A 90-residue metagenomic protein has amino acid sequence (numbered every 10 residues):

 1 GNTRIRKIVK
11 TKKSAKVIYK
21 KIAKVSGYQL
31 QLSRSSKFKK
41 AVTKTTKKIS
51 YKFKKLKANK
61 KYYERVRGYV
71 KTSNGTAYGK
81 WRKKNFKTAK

Functional and structural regions predicted by a protein language model:
G1-K24, A58, G75-K90: Pro/Thr/Ser/Gly-rich low-complexity, intrinsically disordered linker/stalk tracts
K13, T46-I49: Exposed loop/turn and edge beta-strand positions of beta-sandwich/beta-sheet ligand-binding modules
Y19, Y28, F38, Y62-E64: Conserved hydrophobic/aromatic "anchor" residues that stabilize well-ordered secondary structure elements
Y19, Y51-K54: Hydrophobic core positions of the immunoglobulin-like beta-sandwich fold
K24-V42, K48: Extracellular low-complexity, O-glycosylation-prone stalks/linkers
F38-K47, G75-K83: Tryptophan-centered short beta-strand motifs
F53-N74: Beta-strand-rich modules
